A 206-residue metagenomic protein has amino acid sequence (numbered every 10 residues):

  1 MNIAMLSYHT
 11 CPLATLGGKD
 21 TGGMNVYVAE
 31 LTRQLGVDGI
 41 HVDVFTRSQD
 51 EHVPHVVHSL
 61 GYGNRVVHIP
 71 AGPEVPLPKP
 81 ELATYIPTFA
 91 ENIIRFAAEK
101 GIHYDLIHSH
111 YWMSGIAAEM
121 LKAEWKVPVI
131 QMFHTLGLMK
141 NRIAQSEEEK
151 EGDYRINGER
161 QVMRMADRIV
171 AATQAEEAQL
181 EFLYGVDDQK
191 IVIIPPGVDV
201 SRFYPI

Functional and structural regions predicted by a protein language model:
M1-T21: Nucleotide-activated donor-dependent transferases that construct or modify glycoconjugates
I3-A4, I107, K122-R142: Active-site proximal beta-strand in glycosyltransferases
M5, H9-C11, E30, Q34-Y104: A conserved catalytic-core segment of Leloir-type glycosyltransferases
A97-S114, A118, P128: Short N-terminal targeting/anchoring amphipathic segment
S109, A171-A172: Short beta-strand scaffold positions
K150-I169: Membrane-proximal helix-turn-helix segments that form the acceptor-binding/catalytic region of lipid-linked
A175, G197: Carbohydrate-associated surface elements
V198-I206: Acidic anion/phosphate-binding donor-loop and adjacent secondary structure in glycosyltransferase catalytic cores
